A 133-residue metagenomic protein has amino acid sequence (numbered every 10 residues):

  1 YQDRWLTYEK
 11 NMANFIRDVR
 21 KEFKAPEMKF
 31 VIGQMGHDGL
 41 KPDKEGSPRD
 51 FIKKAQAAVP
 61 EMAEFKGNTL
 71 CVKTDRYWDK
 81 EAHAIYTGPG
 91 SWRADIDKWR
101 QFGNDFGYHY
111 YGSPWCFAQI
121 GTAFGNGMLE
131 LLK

Functional and structural regions predicted by a protein language model:
Y1-K133: Cell-envelope and extracellular/periplasmic
